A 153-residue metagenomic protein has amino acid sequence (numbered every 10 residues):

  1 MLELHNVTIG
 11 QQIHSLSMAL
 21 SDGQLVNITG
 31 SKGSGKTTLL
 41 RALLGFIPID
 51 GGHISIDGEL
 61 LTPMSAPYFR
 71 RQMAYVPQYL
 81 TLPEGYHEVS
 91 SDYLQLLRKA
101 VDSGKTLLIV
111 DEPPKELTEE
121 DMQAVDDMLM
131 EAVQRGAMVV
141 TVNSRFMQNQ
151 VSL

Functional and structural regions predicted by a protein language model:
L4-V7, Q11-Q24, G52: Conserved beta-strand
N27, P67-Q78: ABC nucleotide-binding domain signature
T29-S31: The feature captures the beta-strand-to-loop junction immediately N-terminal to the Walker
L44: Helix-to-loop junction immediately C-terminal to a conserved catalytic motif
G52-L60, F69: Conserved ABC transporter NBD signature motif
Y75, L80-E88: Conserved catalytic motifs of ABC-family nucleotide-binding domains
P114-L117: Short loop immediately C-terminal to the Walker-B catalytic DE motif in ABC-type ATPase nucleotide-binding domains
M128-F146: Conserved catalytic loops of ABC-family nucleotide-binding domains
